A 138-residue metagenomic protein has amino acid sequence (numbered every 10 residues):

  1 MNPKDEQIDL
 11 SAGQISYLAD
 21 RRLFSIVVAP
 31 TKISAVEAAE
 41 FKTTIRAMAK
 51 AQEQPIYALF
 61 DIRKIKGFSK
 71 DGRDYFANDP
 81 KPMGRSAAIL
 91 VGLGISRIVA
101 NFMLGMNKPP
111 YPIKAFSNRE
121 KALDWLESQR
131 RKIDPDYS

Functional and structural regions predicted by a protein language model:
M1-S138: Amphipathic, Lys/Arg-enriched alpha-helical "gate/interface" segment within cytosolic domains that mediates
